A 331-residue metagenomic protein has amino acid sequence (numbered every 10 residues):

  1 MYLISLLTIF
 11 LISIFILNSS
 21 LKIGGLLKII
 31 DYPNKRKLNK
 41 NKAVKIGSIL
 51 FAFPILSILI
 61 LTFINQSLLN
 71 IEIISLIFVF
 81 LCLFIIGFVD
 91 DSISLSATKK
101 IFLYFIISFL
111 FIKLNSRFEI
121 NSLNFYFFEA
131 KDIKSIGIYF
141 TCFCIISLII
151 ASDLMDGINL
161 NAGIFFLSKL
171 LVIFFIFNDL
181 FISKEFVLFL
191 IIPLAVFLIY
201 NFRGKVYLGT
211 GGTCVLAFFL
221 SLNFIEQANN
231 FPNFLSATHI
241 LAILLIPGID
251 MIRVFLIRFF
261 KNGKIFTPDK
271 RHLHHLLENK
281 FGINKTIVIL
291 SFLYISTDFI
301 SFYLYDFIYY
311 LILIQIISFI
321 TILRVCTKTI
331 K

Functional and structural regions predicted by a protein language model:
M1-I252: "…together with the soluble PPM/PP2C metallo-phosphatase catalytic core" -> "…together with the soluble PPM/PP2C
S19-L26, F255, F259, L323-K331: Membrane-interface capping segments at transmembrane-helix boundaries
I29-I30, S48, I240-I283: Membrane-proximal soluble regions of multi-pass membrane proteins
S96, K100, I133, G209 (+2 more regions): Membrane-interface starts of transmembrane alpha-helices
G211, F266, I312-I316: Short alpha-helical linear motifs
P232-F234, F255, F266-P268, I287-V288 (+1 more regions): Extended hydrophobic-aromatic, low-complexity segments
R271, N279-S296, Y305: Alpha-helical transmembrane segments of integral membrane proteins, especially multi-pass inner/plasma-membrane
F292-K331: Glycine- and aromatic-enriched alpha-helical transmembrane segments of multi-pass membrane proteins
